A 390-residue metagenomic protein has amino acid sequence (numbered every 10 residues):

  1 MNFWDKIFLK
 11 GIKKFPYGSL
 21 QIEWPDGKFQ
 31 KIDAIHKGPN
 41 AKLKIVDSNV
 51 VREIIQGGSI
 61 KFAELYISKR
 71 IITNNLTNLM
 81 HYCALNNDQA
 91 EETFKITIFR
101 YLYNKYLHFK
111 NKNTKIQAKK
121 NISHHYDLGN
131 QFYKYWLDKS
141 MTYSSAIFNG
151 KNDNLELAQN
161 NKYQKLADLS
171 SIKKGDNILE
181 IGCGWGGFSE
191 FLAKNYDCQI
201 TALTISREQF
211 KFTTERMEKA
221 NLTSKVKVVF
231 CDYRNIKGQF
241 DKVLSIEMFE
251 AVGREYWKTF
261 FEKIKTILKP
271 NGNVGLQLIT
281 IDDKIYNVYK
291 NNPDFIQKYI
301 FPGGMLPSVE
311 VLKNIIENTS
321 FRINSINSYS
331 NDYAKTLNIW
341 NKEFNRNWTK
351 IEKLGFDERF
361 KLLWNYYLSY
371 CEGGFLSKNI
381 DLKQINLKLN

Functional and structural regions predicted by a protein language model:
M1-D153, L157-Q159, K165: Feature captures hydrophobic
K174-G182: Conserved class I S-adenosyl-L-methionine
W185-Y196: Conserved SAM-binding loop of SAM-dependent methyltransferases across substrates and taxa, primarily the Class I
T213-T214: Conserved SAM-binding loop
R234-V243: A short acidic, Gly/Pro-enriched loop at the edge of an enzyme's catalytic core that lines a small-molecule cofactor
K258-P270: A short glycine-rich, Lys/Arg-flanked "PGG" loop and its adjoining helix->strand segment in the class I
N271-I279: Conserved beta-strand signature within the Rossmann-like core of class I S-adenosyl-L-methionine
T280-N390: Substrate-binding/catalytic lobe of Class I Rossmann-like enzymes that use SAM or dcSAM, i.e., the mid-to-C-terminal
